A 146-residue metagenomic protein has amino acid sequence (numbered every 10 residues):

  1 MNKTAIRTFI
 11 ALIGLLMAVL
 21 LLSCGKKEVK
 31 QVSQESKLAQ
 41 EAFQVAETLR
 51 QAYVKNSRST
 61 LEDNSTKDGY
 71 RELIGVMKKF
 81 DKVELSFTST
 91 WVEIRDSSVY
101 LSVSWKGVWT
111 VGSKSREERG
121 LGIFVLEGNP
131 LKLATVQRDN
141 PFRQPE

Functional and structural regions predicted by a protein language model:
M1-L22: Sec-dependent bacterial lipoprotein signal peptides
G14, A18, A42, G107 (+1 more regions): Small side chains
S23-K55, D63: Short, low-complexity N-terminal intrinsically disordered segments enriched in polar/charged residues
A46-S57, S65-G69, M77-E84, W109: Sec/Tat-exported extracytoplasmic proteins
R71, W109-V111, N140-P145: A short local loop/turn or secondary-structure capping micro-motif enriched for an aromatic residue
V76-V125: Surface-exposed, charged secondary-structure patches
R116-E146: Short beta-strand edge/turn micro-motifs at domain boundaries
